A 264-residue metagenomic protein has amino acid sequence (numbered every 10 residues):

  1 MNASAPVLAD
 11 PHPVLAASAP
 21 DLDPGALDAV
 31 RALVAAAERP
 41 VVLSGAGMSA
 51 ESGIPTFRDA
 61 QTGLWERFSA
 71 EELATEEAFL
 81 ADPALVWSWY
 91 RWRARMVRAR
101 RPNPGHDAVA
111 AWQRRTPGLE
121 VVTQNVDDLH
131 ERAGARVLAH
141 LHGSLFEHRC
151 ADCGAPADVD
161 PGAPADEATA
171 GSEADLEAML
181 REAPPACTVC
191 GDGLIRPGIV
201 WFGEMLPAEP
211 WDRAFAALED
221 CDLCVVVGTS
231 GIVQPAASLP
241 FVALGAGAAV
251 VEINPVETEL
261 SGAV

Functional and structural regions predicted by a protein language model:
M1-V264: Conserved catalytic core of sirtuin-type NAD+-dependent deacylases
